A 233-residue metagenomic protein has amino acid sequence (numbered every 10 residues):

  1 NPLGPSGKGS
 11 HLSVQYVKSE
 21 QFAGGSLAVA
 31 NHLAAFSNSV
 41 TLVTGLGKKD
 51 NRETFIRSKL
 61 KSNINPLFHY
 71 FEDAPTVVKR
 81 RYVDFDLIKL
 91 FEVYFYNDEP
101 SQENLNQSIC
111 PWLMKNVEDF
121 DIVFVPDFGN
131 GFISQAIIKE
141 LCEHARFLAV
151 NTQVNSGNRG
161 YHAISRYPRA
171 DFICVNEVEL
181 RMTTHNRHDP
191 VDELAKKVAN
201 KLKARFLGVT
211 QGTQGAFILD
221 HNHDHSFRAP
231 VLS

Functional and structural regions predicted by a protein language model:
N1-G4, K8, Q15-S233: Ribokinase/PfkB-type carbohydrate-kinase core domain
